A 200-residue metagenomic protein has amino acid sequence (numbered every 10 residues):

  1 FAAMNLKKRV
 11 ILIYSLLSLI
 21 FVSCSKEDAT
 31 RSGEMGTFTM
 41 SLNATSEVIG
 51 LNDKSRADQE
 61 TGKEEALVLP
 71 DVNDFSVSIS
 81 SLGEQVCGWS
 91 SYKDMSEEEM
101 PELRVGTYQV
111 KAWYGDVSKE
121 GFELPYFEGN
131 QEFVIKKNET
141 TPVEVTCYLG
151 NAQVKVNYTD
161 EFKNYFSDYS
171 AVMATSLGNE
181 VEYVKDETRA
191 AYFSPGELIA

Functional and structural regions predicted by a protein language model:
A3-L12: Bacterial N-terminal signal peptides that target proteins for export
I20-S23: C-terminal motif of bacterial Sec signal peptides marking the signal peptidase cleavage site
K26-E27, S46, S90-M95, G115-G150: Structured interaction patches on ligand/partner-binding surfaces of diverse proteins
E27-G62, T146-F162: A short, Gly/Thr-enriched small/hydrophobic beta-strand-prone motif that recurs across taxa
M35, K136-T140, G196: Solvent-exposed, conformationally flexible loop/turn segments
L51-G83, F162-V181: Short, ordered, surface-exposed loop/turn motifs in non-cytosolic proteins
R104-G121, G196-A200: A short, solvent-exposed beta-strand micro-motif common in secreted/extracellular proteins
Q153-A200: Short helix-loop boundary/capping segments
